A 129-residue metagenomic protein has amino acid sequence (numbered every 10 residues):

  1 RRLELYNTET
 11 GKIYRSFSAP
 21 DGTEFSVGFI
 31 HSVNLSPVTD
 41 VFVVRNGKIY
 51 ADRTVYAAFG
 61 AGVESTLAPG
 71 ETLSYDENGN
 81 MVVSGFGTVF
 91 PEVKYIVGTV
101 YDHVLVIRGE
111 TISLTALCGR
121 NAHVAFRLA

Functional and structural regions predicted by a protein language model:
R1-E4: Membrane-interface motif at the C-terminal end of an N-terminal transmembrane signal
Y6-Y56: N-terminal secretory signal peptides
G62-A129: Mature, soluble, non-transmembrane domains
